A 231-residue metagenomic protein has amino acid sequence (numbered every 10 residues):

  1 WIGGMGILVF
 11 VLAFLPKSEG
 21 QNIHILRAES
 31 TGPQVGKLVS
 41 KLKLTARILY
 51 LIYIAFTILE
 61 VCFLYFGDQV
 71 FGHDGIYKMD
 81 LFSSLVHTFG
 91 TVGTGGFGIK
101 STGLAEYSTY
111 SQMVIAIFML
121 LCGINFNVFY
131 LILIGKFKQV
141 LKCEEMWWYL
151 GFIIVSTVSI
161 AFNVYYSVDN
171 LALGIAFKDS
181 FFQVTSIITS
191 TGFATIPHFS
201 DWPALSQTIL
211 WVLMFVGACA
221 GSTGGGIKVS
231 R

Functional and structural regions predicted by a protein language model:
W1-R231: Membrane-proximal intracellular helices of multi-pass ion channels
